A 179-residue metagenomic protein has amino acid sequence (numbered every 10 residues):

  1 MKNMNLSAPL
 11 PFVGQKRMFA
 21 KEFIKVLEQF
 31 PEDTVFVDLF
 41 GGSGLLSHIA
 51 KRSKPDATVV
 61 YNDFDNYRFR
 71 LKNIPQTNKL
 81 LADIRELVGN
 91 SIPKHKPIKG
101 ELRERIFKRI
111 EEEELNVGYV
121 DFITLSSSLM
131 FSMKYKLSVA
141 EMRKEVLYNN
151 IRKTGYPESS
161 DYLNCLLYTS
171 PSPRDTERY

Functional and structural regions predicted by a protein language model:
M1-F30: S-adenosyl-L-methionine
T34-L39: Conserved class I S-adenosyl-L-methionine
G41, N66, D175: Short, glycine/acidic-enriched loop or turn micro-motifs at the edges of active sites
G44, H48: Glycine-rich SAM-binding Motif I of class I
S53: Conserved hydrolase catalytic core segment
T58-S170: Class I S-adenosyl-L-methionine-dependent methyltransferase module
Y168-Y179: Single conserved hydrophobic/aromatic residue that forms the stacking wall/gate of nucleotide- or nucleobase-binding
